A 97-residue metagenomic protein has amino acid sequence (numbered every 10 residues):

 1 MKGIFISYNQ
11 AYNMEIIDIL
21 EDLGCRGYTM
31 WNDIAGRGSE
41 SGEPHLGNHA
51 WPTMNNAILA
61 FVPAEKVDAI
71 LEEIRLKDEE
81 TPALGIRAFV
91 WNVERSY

Functional and structural regions predicted by a protein language model:
M1-Y97: Positively charged, small/polar-rich N-terminal and surface patches that mediate targeting and assembly and bind
